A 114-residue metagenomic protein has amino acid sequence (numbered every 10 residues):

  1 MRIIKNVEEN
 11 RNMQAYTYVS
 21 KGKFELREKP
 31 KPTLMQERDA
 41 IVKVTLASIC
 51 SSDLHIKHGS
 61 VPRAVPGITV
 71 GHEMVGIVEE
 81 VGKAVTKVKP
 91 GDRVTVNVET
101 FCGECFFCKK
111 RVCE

Functional and structural regions predicted by a protein language model:
M1-Q14: Basic/polar N-terminal segments that are highly enriched at the extreme N-terminus, encompassing both cleavable
V19-K23, A47-I49: Short polar catalytic/cofactor-binding loops
G22-P30: Short glycine/threonine/proline-enriched tight-turn/helix- or strand-capping micro-motif at secondary-structure
E25, C50, I77: Conserved Rossmann-like nucleotide-binding pocket used by diverse enzymes that bind dinucleotide cofactors
P32-A47, S60-K109: Glycine-rich beta-strand-centered segment in the early N-terminal region that forms part of a ligand/cofactor-binding
L54-H58, K109-E114: Iron-sulfur (Fe-S) cluster-binding segments and ferredoxin-like electron-carrier domains, especially [2Fe-2S]
